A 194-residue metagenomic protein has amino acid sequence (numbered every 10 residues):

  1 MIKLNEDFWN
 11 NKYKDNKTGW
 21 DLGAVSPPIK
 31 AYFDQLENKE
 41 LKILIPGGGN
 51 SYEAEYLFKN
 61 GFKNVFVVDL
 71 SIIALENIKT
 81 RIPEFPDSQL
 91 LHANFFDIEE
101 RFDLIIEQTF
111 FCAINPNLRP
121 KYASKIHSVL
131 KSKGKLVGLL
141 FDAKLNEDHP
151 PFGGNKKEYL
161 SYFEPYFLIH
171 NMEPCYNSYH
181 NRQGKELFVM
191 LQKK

Functional and structural regions predicted by a protein language model:
M1-I45, G49-E100, I114-K194: Class I (Rossmann-like) S-adenosyl-L-methionine-dependent methyltransferase catalytic domain, capturing the SAM-binding
D103: Conserved acidic residues
I106: A conserved beta-strand element that flanks and buttresses the S-adenosyl-L-methionine
T109, A113: Short catalytic micro-motifs in class I SAM-dependent methyltransferases
